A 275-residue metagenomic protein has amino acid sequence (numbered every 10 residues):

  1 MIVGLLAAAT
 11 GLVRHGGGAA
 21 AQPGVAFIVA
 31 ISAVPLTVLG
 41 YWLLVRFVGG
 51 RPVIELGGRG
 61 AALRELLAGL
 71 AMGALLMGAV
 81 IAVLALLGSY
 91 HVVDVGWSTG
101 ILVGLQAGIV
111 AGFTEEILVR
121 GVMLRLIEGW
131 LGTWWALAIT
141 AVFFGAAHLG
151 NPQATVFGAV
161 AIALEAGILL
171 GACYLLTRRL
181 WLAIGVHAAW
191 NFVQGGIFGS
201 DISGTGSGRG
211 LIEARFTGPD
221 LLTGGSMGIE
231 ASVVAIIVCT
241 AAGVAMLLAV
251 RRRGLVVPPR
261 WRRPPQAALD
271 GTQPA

Functional and structural regions predicted by a protein language model:
I2-A68, L86-G96, V250-V257: Membrane-helix interface linkers and caps
A30-I31, P219-T240: Hydrophobic alpha-helical transmembrane segments
A62-L63, W97, W130-W135, V156 (+1 more regions): Membrane-helix interface segments
M77-V80, G108, G112, G132-L149 (+1 more regions): Small-polar-interrupted transmembrane alpha-helices in polytopic inner-membrane proteins
V93-L105, Q153-I162: Juxtamembrane helix-entry segments on the extracytoplasmic side of multipass membrane proteins
T114-I139, A172-R179: Membrane-interface helix/loop boundary segments of multi-pass membrane proteins
A159-D220: Functionally important transmembrane alpha-helices
L255-A275: Short, highly charged, low-complexity non-transmembrane loops/tails of multi-pass membrane proteins
